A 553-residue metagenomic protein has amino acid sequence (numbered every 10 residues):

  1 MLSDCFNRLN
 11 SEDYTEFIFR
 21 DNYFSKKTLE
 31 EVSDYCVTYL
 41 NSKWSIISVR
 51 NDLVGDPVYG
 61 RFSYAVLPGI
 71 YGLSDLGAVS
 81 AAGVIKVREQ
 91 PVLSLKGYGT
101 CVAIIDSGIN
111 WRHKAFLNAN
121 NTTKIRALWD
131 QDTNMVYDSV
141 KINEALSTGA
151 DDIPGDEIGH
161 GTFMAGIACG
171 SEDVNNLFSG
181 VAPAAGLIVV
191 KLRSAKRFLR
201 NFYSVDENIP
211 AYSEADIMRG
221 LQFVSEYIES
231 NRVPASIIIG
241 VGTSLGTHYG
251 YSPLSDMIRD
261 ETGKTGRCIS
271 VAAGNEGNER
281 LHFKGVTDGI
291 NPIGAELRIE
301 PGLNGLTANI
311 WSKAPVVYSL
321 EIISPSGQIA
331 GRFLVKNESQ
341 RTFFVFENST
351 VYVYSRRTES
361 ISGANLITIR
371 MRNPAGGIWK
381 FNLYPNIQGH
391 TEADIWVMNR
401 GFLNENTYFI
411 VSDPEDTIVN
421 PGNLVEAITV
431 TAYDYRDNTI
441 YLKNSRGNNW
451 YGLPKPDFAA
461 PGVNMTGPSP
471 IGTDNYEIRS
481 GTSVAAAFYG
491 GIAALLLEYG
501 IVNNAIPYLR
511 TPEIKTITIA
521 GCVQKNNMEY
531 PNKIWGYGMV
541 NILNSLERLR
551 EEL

Functional and structural regions predicted by a protein language model:
L2-D13, F17-C101, W111-K124, G377 (+2 more regions): Autoinhibitory propeptides
A65-I70, R219-Y249, A272, N386: Short acidic, glycine-rich surface-loop motifs adjacent to enzyme active sites
P91-L146, A150-S213, N304, P315-V316 (+4 more regions): Subtilisin-like serine protease catalytic core
I109-T162, G166, G180, L199 (+5 more regions): Active-site core segment of subtilase-fold serine proteases
W129-V140, K264, E279-N365, I410-A494: Extracellular S/T/G-rich loop segment that most often corresponds to the catalytic His/Ser-adjacent loop
A165-A168, I188-K196, S225-A235, V241 (+3 more regions): Hydrolase catalytic cores
N208-S236, N527-L553: C-terminal domain-closing interface element
S236-I237, L254-D288, I542: Catalytic cores of secreted or luminal carbohydrate-active enzymes
